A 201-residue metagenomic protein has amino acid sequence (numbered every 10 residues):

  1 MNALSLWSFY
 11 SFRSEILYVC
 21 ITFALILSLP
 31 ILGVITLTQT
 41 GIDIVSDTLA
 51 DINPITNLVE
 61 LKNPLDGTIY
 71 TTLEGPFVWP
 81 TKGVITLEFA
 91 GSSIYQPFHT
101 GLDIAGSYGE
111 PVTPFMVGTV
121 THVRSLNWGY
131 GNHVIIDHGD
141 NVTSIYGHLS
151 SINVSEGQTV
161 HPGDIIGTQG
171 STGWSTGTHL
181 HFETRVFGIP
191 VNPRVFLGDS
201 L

Functional and structural regions predicted by a protein language model:
M1-P64: N-terminal secretion targeting segments of exported proteins
D43-G131, P162, V191: Surface-exposed, glycine-biased beta-strand/turn segments
T72, S107-E110, L149, S155 (+1 more regions): A structural connector/turn signal
E88, V123-L126, I152, Q169-T172 (+1 more regions): Residue-level recognition of beta-strand microenvironments
E88-F89, S107, V117, G139 (+3 more regions): Generic beta-structure capping elements
H99, P114-N153, T178-H179: Zn2+-dependent peptidoglycan hydrolase active-site motif and core
N132-H138, E156-L201: Conserved, short, structured surface segments that act as functional micro-motifs
